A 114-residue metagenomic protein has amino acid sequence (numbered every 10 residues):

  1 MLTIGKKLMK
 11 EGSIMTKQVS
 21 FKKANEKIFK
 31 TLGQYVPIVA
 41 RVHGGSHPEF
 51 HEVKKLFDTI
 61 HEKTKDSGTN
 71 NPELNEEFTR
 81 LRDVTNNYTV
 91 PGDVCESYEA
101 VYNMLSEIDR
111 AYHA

Functional and structural regions predicted by a protein language model:
L2, L8-F50, K54: Short terminal alpha-helical segments
G5, G12, N71, N75-F78 (+1 more regions): Generic N-terminal initiation segments characterized by hydrophobic and/or small/turn-forming residues
I14-K17, K65-D66, D83-V90: Charged, low-complexity surface segments at secondary-structure and domain boundaries
S20-K23, G45-P48, T69, E76 (+2 more regions): A structural signal for alpha-helical segments
Q34-R82: Amphipathic alpha-helical interaction modules
V84-A114: Amphipathic alpha-helical binding modules
